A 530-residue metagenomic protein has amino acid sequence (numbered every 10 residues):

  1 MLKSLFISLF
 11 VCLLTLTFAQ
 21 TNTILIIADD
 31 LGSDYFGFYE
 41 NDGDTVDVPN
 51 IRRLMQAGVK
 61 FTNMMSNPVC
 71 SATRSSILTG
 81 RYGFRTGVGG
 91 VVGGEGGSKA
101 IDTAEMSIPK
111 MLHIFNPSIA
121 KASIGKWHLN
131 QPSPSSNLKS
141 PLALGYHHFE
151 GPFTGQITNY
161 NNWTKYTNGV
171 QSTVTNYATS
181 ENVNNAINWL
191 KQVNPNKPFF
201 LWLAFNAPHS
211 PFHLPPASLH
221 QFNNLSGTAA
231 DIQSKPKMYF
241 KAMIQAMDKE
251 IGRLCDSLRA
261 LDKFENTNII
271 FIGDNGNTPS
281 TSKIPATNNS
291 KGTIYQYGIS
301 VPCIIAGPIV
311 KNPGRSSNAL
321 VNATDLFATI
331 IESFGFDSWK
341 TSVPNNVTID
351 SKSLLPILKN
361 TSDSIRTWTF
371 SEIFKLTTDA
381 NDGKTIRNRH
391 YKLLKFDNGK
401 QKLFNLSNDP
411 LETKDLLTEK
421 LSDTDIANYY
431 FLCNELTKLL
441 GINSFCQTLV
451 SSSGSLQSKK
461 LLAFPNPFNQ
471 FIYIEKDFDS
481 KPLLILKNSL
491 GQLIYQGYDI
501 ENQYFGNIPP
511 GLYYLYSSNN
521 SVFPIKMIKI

Functional and structural regions predicted by a protein language model:
M1-T21, S451-S453: Bacterial Sec-dependent N-terminal signal peptides
Q20-K395, P410-F431: Formylglycine-dependent sulfatase
C70, G94, K438-C446: Functionally engaged cysteine thiol sites
N388-H390, G399, N520-V522: Glycine-centered tight beta-turn/hairpin loop motif at sheet-sheet or coil-to-beta transitions
I442-K459: Low-complexity, Pro/Thr/Ser/Gly/Ala-rich linker/spacer regions in secreted, extracellular modular proteins
L456-I530: C-terminal outer-membrane/trafficking sorting elements
